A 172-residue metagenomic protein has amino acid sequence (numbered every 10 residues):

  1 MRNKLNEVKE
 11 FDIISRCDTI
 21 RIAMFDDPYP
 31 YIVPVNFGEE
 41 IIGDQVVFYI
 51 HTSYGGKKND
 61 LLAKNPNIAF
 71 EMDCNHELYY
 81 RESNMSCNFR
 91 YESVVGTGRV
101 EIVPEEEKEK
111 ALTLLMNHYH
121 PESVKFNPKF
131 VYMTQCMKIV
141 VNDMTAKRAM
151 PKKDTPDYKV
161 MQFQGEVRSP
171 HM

Functional and structural regions predicted by a protein language model:
M1-R21: Short, basic/aromatic recognition patches
R2, E77-M172: Charged, gly/pro-rich active-site loop segments
E10-I14, I32-V47, H76-N88: Short N-terminal helix-initiation segments at or just after the protein's N-terminus
I13-I14, L61-L62, L115: A generic structural signal for nonpolar/aromatic side chains embedded in well-ordered alpha-helices
C17-Y54, F70: Short beta-strand segments
M24-D26, T52, M72-C74, V100 (+1 more regions): Short, structured patches in soluble enzyme cores that scaffold and shape functional sites
G55-D60, L78: Histidine-centered metal-chelating micro-motifs
K64-E71, Y79: Short catalytic/metal-binding and nucleic-acid-binding patches
